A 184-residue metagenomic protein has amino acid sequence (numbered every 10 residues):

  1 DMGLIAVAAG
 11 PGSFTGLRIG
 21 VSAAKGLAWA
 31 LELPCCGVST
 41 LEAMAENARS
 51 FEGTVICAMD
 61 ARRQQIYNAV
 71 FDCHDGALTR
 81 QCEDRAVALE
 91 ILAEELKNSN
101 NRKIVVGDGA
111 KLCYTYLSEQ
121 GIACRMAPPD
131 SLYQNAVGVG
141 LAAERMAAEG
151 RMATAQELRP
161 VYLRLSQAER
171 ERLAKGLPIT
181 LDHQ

Functional and structural regions predicted by a protein language model:
D1-G3: Short acidic capping loops at alpha-helix termini that bridge into adjacent secondary structure
I5, G12, L27, V105 (+2 more regions): A residue-level signal for conserved active-site and pocket-lining positions in enzyme catalytic cores
A6-C35: DPxDG-like acidic metal-binding loop motif
I19-A23, A88, N135-V139: Catalytic-loop motifs flanking and including active-site residues across diverse enzymes
A23-L27, M44-A48, V139, A143: Buried hydrophobic packing segments
A30, N47, C73, A142-E149: Active-site catalytic microenvironments for nucleophilic, acid-base chemistry
P34-Y133, Y162, Q167, D182-H183: Surface "functional belts" at beta-alpha junctions
A127-Q184: Acyltransferase
